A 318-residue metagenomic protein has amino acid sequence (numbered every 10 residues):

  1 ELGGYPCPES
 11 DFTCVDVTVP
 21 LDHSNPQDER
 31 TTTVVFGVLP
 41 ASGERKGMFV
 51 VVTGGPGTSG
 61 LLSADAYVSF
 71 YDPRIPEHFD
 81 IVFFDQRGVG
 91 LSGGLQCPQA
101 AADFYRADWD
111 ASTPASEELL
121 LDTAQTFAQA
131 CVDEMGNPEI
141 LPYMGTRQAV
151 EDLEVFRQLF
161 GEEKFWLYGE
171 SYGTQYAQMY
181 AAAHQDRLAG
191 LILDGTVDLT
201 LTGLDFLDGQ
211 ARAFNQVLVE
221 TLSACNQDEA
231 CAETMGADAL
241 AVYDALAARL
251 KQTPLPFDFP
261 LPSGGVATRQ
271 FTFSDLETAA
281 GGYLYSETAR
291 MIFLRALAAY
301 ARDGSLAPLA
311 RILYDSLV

Functional and structural regions predicted by a protein language model:
E1-D275: Gly/Pro-rich cap/lid or specificity-loop segments adjacent to the active site
E1-G4, W166, R290, L306-A307 (+1 more regions): Tryptophan-centered motif/residue detector
P138, E163, D228, Y283 (+2 more regions): Alpha-helix C-capping/helix-to-loop hinge sites
G161, L255, T288, G304-L306: Residue-level recognition of short, well-ordered coil/turn positions that link secondary-structure elements
V242-R249, A279, A296, I312: Charge-rich, solvent-exposed alpha-helical interaction surfaces
R269-A298: P-loop NTPase catalytic cores that bind/hydrolyze ATP
A299-V318: Small-residue-rich helix-loop
